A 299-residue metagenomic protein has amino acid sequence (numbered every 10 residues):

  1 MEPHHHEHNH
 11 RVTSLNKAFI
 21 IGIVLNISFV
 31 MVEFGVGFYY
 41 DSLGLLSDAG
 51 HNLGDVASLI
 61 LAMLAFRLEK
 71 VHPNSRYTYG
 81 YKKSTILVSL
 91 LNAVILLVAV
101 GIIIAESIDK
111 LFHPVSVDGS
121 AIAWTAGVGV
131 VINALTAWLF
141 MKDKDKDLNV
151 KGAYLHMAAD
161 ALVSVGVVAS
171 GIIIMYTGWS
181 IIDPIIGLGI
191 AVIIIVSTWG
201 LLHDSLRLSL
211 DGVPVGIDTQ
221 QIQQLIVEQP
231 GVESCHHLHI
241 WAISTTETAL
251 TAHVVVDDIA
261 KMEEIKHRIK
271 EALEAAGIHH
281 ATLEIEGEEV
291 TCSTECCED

Functional and structural regions predicted by a protein language model:
E2-I21, Y40, G44-L46, G50 (+1 more regions): Alpha-helical transmembrane segments and adjacent TM-loop junctions that form the membrane-embedded core of multi-pass
I20-V36, I132: First transmembrane helix
